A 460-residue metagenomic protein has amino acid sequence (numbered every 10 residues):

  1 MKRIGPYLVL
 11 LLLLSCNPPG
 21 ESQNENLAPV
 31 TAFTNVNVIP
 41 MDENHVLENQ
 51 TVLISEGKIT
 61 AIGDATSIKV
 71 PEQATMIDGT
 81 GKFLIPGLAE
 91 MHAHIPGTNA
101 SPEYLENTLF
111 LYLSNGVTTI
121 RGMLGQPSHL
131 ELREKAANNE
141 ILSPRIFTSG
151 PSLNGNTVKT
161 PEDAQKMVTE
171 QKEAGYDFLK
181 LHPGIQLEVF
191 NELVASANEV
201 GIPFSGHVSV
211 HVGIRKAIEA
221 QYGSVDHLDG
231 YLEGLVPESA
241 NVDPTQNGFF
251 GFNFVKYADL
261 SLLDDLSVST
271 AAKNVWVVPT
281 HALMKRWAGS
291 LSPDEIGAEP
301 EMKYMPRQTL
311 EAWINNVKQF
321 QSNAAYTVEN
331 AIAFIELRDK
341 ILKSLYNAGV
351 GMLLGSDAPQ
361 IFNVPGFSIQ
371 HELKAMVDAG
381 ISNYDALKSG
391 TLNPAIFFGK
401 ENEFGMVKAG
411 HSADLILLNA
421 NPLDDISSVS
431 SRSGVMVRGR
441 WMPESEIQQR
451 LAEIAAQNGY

Functional and structural regions predicted by a protein language model:
K2-L10: Sec-dependent signal peptide recognition, specifically the positively charged N-region followed immediately by
L12-S15: C-terminal motif of bacterial Sec signal peptides marking the signal peptidase cleavage site
N17-P19: Bacterial signal peptide processing site
S22, V38-T51, D64-S67, V364 (+2 more regions): Acidic, glycine-enriched loop/beta-strand segments at the rims of small-molecule binding/catalytic pockets
Q23-P29, V38, N44-I85: Histidine-rich, glycine-flanked metal-binding segment
V36, V52, G57, G81 (+15 more regions): Divalent metal-coordination and catalytic microenvironments
G79-A93, Y104-Y257, S261-P300, G459: Divalent-metal coordination cores built from histidine and acidic residues
A174, V236-A379, I454-N458: Active-site neighborhoods of metal-dependent hydrolases
